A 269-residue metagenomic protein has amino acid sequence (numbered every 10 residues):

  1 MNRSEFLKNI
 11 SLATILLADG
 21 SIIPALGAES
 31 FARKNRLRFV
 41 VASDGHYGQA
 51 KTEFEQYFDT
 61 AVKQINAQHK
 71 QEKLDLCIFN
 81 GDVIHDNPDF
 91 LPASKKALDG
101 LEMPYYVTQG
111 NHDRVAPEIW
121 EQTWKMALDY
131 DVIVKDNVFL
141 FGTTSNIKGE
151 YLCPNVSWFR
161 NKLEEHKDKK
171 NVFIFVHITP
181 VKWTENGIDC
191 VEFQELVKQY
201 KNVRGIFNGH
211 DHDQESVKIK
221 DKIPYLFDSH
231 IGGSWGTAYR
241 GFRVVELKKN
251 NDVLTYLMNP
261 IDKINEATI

Functional and structural regions predicted by a protein language model:
M1-L17, S21: N-terminal secretory signal peptides and thylakoid transit peptides that target proteins across membranes
A18-P92: N-terminal active-site segment of His-dependent metallophosphoesterases
A32, Y47, E121-I188, L257-P260: Conserved catalytic scaffold of divalent metal-dependent phosphoesterases
R33, E53-E55, D59-T60, Q64 (+1 more regions): Binuclear metal-dependent phosphoesterase catalytic core
V40-T60, H85, R114-W124, I147-C153 (+1 more regions): Acidic/histidine-rich helix-loop elements that form or flank divalent-metal/phosphate-binding sites at the catalytic
D44, G81-D82, G110, H177 (+1 more regions): Active-site glycine-centered loops adjacent to acidic/histidine catalytic or metal-binding residues that shape
A67-L76, G149-P224: His/acidic metal-ligating clusters that form di-metal
N80-D99, V115-K125, T184-G187, S216-D221: Metal-dependent catalytic neighborhoods of phosphoester/phosphodiester hydrolases
